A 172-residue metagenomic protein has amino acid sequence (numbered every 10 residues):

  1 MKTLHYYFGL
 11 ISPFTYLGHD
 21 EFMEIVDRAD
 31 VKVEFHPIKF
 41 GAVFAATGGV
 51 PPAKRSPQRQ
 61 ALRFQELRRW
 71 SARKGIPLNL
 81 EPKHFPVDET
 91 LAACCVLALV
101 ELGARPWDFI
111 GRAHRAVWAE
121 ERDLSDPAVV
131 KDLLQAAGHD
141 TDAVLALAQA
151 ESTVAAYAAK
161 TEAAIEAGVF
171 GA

Functional and structural regions predicted by a protein language model:
K2-H5, L10-V31, E101-A104, D108-A172: C-terminal cap of thioredoxin/glutaredoxin-like
L10, Y16-V117: Structural alpha/beta surface segment adjacent to cysteine/selenocysteine redox centers across thiol/disulfide enzymes
